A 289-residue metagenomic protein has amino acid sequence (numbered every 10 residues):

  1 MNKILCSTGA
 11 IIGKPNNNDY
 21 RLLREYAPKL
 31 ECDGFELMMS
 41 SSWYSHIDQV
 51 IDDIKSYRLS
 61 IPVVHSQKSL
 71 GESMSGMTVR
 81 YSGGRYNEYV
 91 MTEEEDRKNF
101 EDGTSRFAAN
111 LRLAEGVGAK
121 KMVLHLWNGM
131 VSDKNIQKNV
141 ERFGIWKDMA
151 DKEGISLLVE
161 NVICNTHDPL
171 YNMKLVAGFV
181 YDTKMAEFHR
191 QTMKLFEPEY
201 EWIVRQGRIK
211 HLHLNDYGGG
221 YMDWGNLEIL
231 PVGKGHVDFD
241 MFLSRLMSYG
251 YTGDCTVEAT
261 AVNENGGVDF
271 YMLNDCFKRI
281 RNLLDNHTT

Functional and structural regions predicted by a protein language model:
M1-A109, E115, D151, G178 (+1 more regions): N-terminal pre-domain/capping segments
M1-T8, N17-E31, F100, G118-A119 (+3 more regions): Histidine-acidic metal/acid-base catalytic patches
C6-A10, L37-S41, V63-K68, L124-L126 (+4 more regions): A cross-domain feature marking catalytic cores of carbohydrate-active enzymes and several ubiquitous metabolic/repair
I12, N16, S40-Y44, N128 (+4 more regions): Short beta->alpha connector loops
K14, Y44, G71, V131 (+3 more regions): Generic structural signal for helix capping and beta-alpha/helix-loop junctions
D33, S60, K120, S156 (+1 more regions): Residue-level detector of anion-binding/catalytic polar loops
Y44-V50, K134-I136, G266: Metal-dependent catalytic neighborhoods of phosphoester/phosphodiester hydrolases
S75-F179: Active-site acidic/histidine proton-transfer and metal-coordination neighborhood in alpha/beta enzyme cores
